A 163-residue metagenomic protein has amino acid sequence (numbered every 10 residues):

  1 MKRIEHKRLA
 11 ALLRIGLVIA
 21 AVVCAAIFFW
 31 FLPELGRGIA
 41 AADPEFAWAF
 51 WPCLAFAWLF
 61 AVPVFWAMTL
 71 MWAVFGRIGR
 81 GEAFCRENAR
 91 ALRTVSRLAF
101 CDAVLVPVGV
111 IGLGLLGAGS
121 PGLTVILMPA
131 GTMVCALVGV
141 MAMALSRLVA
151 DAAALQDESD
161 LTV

Functional and structural regions predicted by a protein language model:
I4-A21: Alpha-helical transmembrane segments and their helix-start/interface "positive-inside/aromatic belt" motifs in integral
I27-A40: Membrane-helix interface motif
A42-M68: Membrane-helix boundary elements
D43-F46, P121-A130: Non-cytosolic membrane-interface motifs at loop->transmembrane helix junctions
F65-R86: Membrane-helix interface/capping segments
G81-T94, Q156-V163: Membrane-cytosol interface motif
A103-G122: Alpha-helical transmembrane segments and their membrane-interface junctions in multi-pass membrane proteins
I126-D157: Alpha-helical transmembrane segments and their immediate juxtamembrane interface regions
